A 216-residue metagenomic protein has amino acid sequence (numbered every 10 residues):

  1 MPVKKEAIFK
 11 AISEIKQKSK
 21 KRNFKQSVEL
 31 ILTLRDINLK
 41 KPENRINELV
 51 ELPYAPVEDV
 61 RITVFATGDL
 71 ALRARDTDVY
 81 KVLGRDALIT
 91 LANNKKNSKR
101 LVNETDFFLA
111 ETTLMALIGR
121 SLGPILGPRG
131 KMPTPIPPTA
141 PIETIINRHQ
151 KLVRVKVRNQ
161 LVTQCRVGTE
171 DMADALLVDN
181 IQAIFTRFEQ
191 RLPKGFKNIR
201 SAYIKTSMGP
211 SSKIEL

Functional and structural regions predicted by a protein language model:
M1-E6, L216: Intrinsically disordered, compositionally biased charged tails
K10-K18: Interdomain regulatory linker/hinge segments that flank or connect interaction modules in polarity/junction/synaptic
A11, A74, G127, I204: Residue-level signature of catalytic and energy-coupling elements of molecular machines, predominantly ATP/GTP-dependent
K18-L72, N93-N97: Translation machinery proteins
R22-S27, R191-A202: Flexible, glycine/charged-enriched surface loops at secondary-structure junctions
A66, V167-T169, T206-M208, L216: Flexible glycine-/small-residue-rich
L83-R187: Long, charge-patterned amphipathic alpha-helical coiled-coil/hairpin "stalk" segments used as oligomerization
Q160, Q164, S207-S212: A structural signal for small-residue-enriched, beta-sheet-centric alpha/beta enzyme cores and oligomeric scaffold folds
